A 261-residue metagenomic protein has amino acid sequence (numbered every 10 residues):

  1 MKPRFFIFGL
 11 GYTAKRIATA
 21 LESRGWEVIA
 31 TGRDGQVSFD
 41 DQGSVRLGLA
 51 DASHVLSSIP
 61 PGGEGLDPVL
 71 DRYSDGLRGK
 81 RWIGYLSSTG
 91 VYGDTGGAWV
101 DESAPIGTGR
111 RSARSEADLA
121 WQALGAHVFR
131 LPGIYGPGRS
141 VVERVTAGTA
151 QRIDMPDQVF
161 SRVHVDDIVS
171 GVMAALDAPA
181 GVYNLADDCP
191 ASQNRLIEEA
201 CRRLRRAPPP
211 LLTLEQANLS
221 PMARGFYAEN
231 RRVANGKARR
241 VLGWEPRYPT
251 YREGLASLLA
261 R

Functional and structural regions predicted by a protein language model:
A50-Y85, V91, R114-L119: NAD(P)-cofactor binding segment of oxidoreductase domains
T89-S112, T146: Active-site "gating" loop of Rossmann-like NAD(P)-dependent oxidoreductase/epimerase domains
P105-R130: Active-site Tyr-X1-5-Lys
S115, I134-A147, A174-N184, C189: Glycine/proline-rich active-site loop of Rossmann-fold NAD(P)-dependent oxidoreductases
I134-R144, I153-A174: Substrate-positioning beta->alpha
V169-V172, D177-A223: Mid/C-terminal beta-alpha module of Rossmann-like enzyme folds, strongest in SDR-family dehydrogenases/epimerases
E198, A217-E245: Conserved C-terminal active-site "lid" loop/helix of NAD(P)H-dependent oxidoreductases that clamps the redox cofactor
P249-R261: Amphipathic terminal alpha-helices
